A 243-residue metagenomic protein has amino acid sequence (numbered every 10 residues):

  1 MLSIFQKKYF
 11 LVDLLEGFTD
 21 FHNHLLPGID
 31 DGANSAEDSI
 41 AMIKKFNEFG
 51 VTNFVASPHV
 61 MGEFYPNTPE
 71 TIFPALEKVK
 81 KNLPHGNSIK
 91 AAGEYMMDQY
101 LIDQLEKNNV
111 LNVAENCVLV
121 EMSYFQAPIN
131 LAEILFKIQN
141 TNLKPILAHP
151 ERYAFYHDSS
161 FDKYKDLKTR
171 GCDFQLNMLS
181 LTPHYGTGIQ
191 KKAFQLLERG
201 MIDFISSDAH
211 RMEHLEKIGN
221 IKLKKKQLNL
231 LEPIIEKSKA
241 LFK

Functional and structural regions predicted by a protein language model:
M1-G86: An N-terminally biased module of ancient metal coordination in phosphate/nucleic-acid-related enzymes
L2, P66-D173: Extended substrate/RNA-proximal surfaces in nucleic-acid metabolism proteins
I4, G219-K243: Mid-to-C-terminal alpha-helical segments outside catalytic/metal-binding sites
K8-G28, S160-M178, T182, I234-L241: Mobile, glycine- and charge-enriched loop segments and immediately flanking short secondary-structure elements within
T19-N23, F54-A56, I89-G93, V118-V120 (+3 more regions): Hydrophobic faces of well-ordered beta-strands that scaffold small-molecule active sites in alpha/beta enzyme cores
H24-L26, H59-V60, A92-D98, S123-F125 (+3 more regions): Active-site beta-loop-alpha junctions enriched in small/polar residues
N47, Q139, L197-E198: Non-catalytic positions within long, well-ordered alpha-helices that form the structural scaffold/packing of enzyme
I202-K217: Short acidic/histidine-rich active-site segments
